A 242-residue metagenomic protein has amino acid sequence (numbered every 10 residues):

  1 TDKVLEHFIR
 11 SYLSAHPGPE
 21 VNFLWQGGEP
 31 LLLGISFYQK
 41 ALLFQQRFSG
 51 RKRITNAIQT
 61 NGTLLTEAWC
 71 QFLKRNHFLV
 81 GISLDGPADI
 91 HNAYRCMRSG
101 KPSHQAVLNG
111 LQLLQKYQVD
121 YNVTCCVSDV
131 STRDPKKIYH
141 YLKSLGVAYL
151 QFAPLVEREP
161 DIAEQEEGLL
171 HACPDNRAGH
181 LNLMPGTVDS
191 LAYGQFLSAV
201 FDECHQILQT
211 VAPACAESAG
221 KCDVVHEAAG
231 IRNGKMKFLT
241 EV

Functional and structural regions predicted by a protein language model:
T1-L155: Conserved glycine-rich "GG(E/T)P / GGGxP" loop and the immediately following alpha-helix in the radical SAM core
M97-Q105, Q112, K116-V242: Radical SAM enzyme [4Fe-4S]-AdoMet core and its adjacent flexible, acidic and glycine-rich loops/tails across
